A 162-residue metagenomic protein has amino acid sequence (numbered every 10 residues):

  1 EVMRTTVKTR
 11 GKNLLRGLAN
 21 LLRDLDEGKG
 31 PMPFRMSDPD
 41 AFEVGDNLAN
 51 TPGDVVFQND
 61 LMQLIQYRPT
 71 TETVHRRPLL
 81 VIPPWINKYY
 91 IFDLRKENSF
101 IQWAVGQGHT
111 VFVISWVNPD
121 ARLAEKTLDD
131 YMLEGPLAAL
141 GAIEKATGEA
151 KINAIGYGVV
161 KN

Functional and structural regions predicted by a protein language model:
E1-V7: Extended, charge-enriched "interface" segments that sit outside catalytic cores
V2, N13, P39, S99 (+1 more regions): Secondary-structure junction/capping motif
D24-A121: Short, surface-exposed "cap/lid" segments of acyl-processing enzymes
L80-P84, A104, G108-S115, Y131-G135 (+1 more regions): Catalytic nucleophile loop
K88-K96, K126-D130, I143, N153: Short, contiguous acidic/charged loop-to-helix segments that flank catalytic cores in large enzymes
K96, A121, L128, G148 (+1 more regions): Flexible domain-boundary/linker segments
L123-T147: Alpha/beta-hydrolase active-site loop
